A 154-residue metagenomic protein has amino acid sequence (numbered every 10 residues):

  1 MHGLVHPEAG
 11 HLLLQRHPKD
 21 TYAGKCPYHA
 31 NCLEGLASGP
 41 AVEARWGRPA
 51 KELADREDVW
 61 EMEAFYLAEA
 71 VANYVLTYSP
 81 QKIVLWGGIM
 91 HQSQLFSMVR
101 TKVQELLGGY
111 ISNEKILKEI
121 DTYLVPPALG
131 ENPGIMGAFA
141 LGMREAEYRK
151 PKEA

Functional and structural regions predicted by a protein language model:
M1: Conserved anion/nucleotide-ligand pocket segment
L4-K19: A short, polar/charged loop-to-alpha-helix boundary motif
R16-A154: ATP-binding/phosphotransfer module of carbohydrate and carboxylate kinases, centering on a glycine-rich
